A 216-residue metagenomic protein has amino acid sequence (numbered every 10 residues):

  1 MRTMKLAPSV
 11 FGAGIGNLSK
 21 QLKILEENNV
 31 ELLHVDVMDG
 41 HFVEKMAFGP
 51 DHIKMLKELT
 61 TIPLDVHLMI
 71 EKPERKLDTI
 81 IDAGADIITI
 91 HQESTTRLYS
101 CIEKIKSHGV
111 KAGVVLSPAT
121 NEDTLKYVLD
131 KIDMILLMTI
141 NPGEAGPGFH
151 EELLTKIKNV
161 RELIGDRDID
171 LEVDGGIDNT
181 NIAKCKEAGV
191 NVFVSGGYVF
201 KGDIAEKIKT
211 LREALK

Functional and structural regions predicted by a protein language model:
K5-S9, L33-V35, L64-L68, I88-I90 (+4 more regions): Hydrophobic faces of well-ordered beta-strands that scaffold small-molecule active sites in alpha/beta enzyme cores
S9-G14, V66-E74, S94, V115-D123 (+2 more regions): Glycine-rich beta-to-alpha transition loops that act as phosphate-gripper elements at the mouths of alpha/beta enzyme
L18, L25, D36, I80 (+6 more regions): Conserved, mostly hydrophobic/aromatic
D39-A47, D51, P118, K126-K158 (+3 more regions): Glycine/Thr-rich beta-alpha phosphate-binding loop at enzyme active sites
D39-K104: N-terminal active-site wall of soluble small-molecule enzyme domains
M46-V66, K104-G113, L153-L171, L211-K216: Alpha-helix-loop-beta-strand connector modules within alpha/beta enzyme cores
E74-D82, T120-K131, I177-V192: Catalytic cores of alpha/beta
I88-R97, L136-G146, A188-I208: Glycine-rich phosphate-binding active-site loops on the catalytic face of alpha/beta enzymes
